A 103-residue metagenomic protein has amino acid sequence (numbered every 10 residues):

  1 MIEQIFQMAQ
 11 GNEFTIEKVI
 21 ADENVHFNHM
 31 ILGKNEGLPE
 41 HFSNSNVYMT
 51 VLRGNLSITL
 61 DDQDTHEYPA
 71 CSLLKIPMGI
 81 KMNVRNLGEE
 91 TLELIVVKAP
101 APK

Functional and structural regions predicted by a protein language model:
M1-N24: A short, N-terminal "cap"/entry segment at the start of jelly-roll beta-barrel domains of the cupin/DSBH fold
K18, F27-H29, Y48, L73-K75 (+1 more regions): Conserved hydrophobic/aromatic beta-strand scaffold that supports enzyme active sites
H26-S43: Conserved short histidine dyad/triad with adjacent acidic residue
S45-L56, D61: Glycine- and acidic-residue-biased ligand/ion/polar-headgroup-sensing regions
Q63-M78: Short acidic-glycine-tyrosine-enriched beta hairpin
M78-P102: Ligand-binding loop in jelly-roll beta-barrel domains
